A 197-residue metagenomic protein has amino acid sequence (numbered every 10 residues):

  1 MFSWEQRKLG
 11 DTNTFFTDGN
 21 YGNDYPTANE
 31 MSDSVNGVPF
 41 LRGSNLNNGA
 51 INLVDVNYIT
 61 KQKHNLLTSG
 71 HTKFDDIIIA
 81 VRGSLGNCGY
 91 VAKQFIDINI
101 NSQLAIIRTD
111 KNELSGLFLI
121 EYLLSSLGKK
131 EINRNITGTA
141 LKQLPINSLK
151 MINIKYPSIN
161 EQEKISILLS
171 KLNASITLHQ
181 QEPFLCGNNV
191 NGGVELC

Functional and structural regions predicted by a protein language model:
M1-N23: Non-catalytic DNA-recognition/assembly elements of restriction-modification systems
M1-R7, I152, S158-C197: Amphipathic alpha-helical segments with low aromatic content
R7-T12, S44, G49, T139 (+1 more regions): Structural detector for helix-capping/boundary residues
G22-E30, D55, N135-I136: Short coil/turn segments at secondary-structure boundaries
M31-D33, V81, D97-A105, T137-N160: A short glycine-rich beta-alpha junction/loop motif
N36-G43, V54-S126: A short beta-sheet element
T68, T109, E113-G116, I120-P157: Secondary-structure capping and domain/repeat boundary segments
